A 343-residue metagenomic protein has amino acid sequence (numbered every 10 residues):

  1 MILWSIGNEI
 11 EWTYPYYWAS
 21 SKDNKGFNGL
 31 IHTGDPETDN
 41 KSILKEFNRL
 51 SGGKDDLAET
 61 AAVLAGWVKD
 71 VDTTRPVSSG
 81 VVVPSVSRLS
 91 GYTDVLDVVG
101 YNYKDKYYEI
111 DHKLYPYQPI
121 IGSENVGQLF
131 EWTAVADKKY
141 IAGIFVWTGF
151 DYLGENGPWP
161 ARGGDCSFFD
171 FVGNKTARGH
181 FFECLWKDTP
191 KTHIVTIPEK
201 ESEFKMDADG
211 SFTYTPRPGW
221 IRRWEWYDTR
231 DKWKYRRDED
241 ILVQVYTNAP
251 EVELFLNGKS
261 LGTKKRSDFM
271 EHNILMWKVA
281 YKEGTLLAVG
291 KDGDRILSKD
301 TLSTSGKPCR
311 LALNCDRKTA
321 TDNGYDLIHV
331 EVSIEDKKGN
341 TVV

Functional and structural regions predicted by a protein language model:
M1: Extracytoplasmic ligand/sensor domains, especially the bilobed periplasmic-binding protein
W4-S5, E11-Y325, K337-V342: Substrate-binding clefts and catalytic carboxylate motifs of secreted carbohydrate-active enzymes
H329: Short coil/loop residues immediately preceding or within conserved phosphate-binding loops of NTP-utilizing enzyme
